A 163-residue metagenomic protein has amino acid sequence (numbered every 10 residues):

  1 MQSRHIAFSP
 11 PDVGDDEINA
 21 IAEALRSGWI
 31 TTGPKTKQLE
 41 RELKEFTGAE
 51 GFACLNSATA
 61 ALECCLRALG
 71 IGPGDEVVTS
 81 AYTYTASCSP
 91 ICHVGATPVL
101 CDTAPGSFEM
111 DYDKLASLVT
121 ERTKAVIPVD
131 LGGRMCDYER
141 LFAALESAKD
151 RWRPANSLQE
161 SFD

Functional and structural regions predicted by a protein language model:
M1-I30, P34: N-terminal "arm"/small-domain region of PLP-dependent enzymes with the aminotransferase-like
A7-S9, N56, I127: Short beta-strand segments
D15-N19, E23-R26, K37-G48, D113-E121 (+1 more regions): Replace "anionic and nucleotidyl ligands
D16, Q38, A60, T85-A86 (+1 more regions): Short alpha-helical
N19, E23, N56, A60 (+1 more regions): An amphipathic alpha-helix/helix-turn recognition signal
W29-E76, P90-H93, L100-C101, K149: Phosphate-binding glycine-rich loop
R67-D163: PLP-dependent aminotransferase-like
